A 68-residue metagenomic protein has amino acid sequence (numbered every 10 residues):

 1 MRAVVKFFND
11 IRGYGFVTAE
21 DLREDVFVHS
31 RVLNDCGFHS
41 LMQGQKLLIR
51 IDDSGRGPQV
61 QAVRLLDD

Functional and structural regions predicted by a protein language model:
R2-R31, F38, A62: S1/OB-fold single-stranded RNA-binding interface
F8, R50-S54: Short beta-strand micro-motifs enriched in acidic
D21-R23, Q45, D52, L65: Ubiquitous "structural anchor" signal
C36-L48: Short nucleic-acid-contacting surface segments enriched for D/E, G, S/T with interspersed K/R
D53-D68: OB-fold/S1-family single-stranded nucleic acid-binding modules
